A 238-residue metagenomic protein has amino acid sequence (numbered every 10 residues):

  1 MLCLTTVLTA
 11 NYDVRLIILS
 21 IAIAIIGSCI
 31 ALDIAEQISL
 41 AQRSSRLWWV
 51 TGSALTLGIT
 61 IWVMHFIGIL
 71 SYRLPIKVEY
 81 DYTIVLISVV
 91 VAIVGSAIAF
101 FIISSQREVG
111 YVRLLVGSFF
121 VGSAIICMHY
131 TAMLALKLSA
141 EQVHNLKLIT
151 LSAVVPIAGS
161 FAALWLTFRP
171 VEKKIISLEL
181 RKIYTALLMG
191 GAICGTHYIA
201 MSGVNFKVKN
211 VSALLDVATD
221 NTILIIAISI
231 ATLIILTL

Functional and structural regions predicted by a protein language model:
M1-Y12, V208: Short, strongly hydrophobic alpha-helical membrane anchors
T6-A10, Q42-L47, Q142, L178-E179: Helix-boundary and loop/linker segments of multi-pass membrane transporters
A10-G27, S44-A135, L148-A158: Individual alpha-helical transmembrane segments in multi-pass integral membrane proteins
I26-D33, A99, A162-R169: Membrane-water interface of transmembrane alpha-helices
A35-R43, I103-Y111, S139-A140, T167-I175 (+1 more regions): Membrane-interfacial segments
V78, L138-V143: Membrane-interface helix caps and helix-loop-helix hairpins in membrane proteins
K147-L238: Interfacial "cap-and-anchor" motif at the non-cytosolic start of specific transmembrane alpha-helices
